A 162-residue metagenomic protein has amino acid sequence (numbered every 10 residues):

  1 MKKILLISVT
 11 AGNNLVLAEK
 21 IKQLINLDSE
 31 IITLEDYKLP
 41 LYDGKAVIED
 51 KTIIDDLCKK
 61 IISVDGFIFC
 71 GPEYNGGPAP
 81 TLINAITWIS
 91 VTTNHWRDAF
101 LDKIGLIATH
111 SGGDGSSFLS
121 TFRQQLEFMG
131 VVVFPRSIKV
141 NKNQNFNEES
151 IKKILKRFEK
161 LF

Functional and structural regions predicted by a protein language model:
M1-L27: N-terminal beta1-alpha1 ligand-phosphate binding loop
L5, I25, V132-F162: Glycine-rich phosphate/pyrophosphate-binding loop and the adjoining helix
V9-A11, L34, H110-G112: Cofactor-binding loop segments of dinucleotide-utilizing enzymes, especially the Rossmann-like FAD- and NAD(P)+-binding
I21-N26, R123-V132: Active-site-adjacent alpha-helix of alpha/beta-hydrolase-fold enzymes
E30: Conserved beta-strand positions in the Rossmann-like core of class I SAM-dependent methyltransferases
L34-I53, N147: N-terminal beta-loop-helix "entrance" segment that forms/cooperates in small-molecule cofactor or anionic ligand
E35-P40, E73-Y74, K139: Short beta-to-alpha linker loops that shape the active-site pocket of alpha/beta-hydrolase fold enzymes
D50-M129: Helix-loop-strand module that forms the ligand-binding subsite of alpha/beta enzymes
